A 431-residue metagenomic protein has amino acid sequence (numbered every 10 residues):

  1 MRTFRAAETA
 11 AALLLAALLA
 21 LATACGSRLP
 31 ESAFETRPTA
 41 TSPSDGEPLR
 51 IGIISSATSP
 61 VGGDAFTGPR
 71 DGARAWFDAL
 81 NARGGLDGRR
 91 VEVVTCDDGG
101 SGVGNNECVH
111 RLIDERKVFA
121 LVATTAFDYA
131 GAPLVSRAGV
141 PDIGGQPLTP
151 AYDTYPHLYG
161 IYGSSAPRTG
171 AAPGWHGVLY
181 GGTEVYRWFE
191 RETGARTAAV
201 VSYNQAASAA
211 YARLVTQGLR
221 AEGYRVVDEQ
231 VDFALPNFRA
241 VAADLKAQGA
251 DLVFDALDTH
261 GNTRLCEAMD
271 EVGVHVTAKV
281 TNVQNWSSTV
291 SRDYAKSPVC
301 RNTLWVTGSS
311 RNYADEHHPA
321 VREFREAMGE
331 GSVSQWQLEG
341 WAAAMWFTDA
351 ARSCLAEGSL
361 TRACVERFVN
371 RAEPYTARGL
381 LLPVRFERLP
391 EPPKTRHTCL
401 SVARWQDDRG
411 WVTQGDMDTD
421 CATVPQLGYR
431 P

Functional and structural regions predicted by a protein language model:
A11-A22: Bacterial N-terminal signal peptides
C25-L29: Bacterial signal peptide processing site
F34-R37, D64-G68, G84-H157, F233-F238: Beta-alpha junction/loop-to-helix N-cap segments that form part of ligand/metal-binding clefts
F34-R74, D98-V103, Y203-A209, V333-L338: Extracytoplasmic "Venus flytrap"
D71-E92, A221-G223: Signal peptide-proximal N-terminal region of secreted/periplasmic/extracellular or secretory-lumen proteins
V118-Q230, K279-C300: Extracytoplasmic ligand/sensor domains, especially the bilobed periplasmic-binding protein
S164-A166, M269-A344, M417-D420, P425-R430: Extracellular/periplasmic periplasmic-binding protein-like sensory domains
M328-Q337, T348-V412: Segments of small-molecule ligand-sensing domains
